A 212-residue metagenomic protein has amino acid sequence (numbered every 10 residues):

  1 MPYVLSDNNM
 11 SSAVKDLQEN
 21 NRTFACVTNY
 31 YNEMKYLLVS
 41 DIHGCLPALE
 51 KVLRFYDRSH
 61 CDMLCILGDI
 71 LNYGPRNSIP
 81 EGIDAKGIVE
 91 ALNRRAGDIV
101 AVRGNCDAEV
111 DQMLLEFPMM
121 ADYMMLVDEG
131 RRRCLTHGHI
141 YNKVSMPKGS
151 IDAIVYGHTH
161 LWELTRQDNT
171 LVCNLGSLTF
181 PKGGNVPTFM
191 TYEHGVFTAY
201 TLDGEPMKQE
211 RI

Functional and structural regions predicted by a protein language model:
L17, R95-D98, S150: Structured helix-beta-strand junction loops
K35-D128: Core catalytic region of metal-dependent phosphoesterases/phosphodiesterases, especially metallo-beta-lactamase-like
F117, A121, E129-C134, H139-E210: Conserved beta-sheet core of the metallophosphoesterase superfamily
